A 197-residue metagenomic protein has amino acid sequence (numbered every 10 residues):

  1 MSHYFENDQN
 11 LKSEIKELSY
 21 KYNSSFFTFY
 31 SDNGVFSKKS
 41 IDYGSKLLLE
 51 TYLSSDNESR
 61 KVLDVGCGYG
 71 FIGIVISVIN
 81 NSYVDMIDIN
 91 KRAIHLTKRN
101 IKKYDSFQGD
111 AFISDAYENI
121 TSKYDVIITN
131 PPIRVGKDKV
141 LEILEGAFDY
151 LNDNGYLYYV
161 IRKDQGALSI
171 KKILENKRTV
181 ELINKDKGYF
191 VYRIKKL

Functional and structural regions predicted by a protein language model:
M1-N23, G34: N-terminal auxiliary segments of SAM/dcSAM-dependent transferases
D32-E50: Conserved SAM-binding loop and adjacent beta-strand
G44-T129: Conserved SAM/SAH cofactor-binding pocket of Class I
T129-D138: Glycine-rich phosphate-binding "P-loop"
L141-D153: A short glycine-rich, Lys/Arg-flanked "PGG" loop and its adjoining helix->strand segment in the class I
N154-R162: Conserved beta-strand signature within the Rossmann-like core of class I S-adenosyl-L-methionine
R162-K177: Conserved class I S-adenosyl-L-methionine
K185-L197: Core SAM-dependent methyltransferase catalytic element
